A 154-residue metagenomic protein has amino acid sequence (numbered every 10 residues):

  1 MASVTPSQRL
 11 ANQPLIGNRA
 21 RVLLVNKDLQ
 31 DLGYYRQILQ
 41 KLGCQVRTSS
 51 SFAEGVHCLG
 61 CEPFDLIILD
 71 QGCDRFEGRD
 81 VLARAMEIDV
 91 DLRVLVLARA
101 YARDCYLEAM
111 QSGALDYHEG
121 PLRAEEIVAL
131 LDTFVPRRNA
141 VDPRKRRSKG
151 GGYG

Functional and structural regions predicted by a protein language model:
M1-R36, E125-G154: Non-catalytic signal-transmission and effector/linker regions of two-component phosphorelay proteins
Q37-L39, C58, E108: Alpha-helical interaction/dimerization surfaces of two-component signaling modules
T48-L66, F76: Acidic, metal-coordinating helix/loop segments flanking the phosphotransfer/catalytic sites of two-component signaling
G60-E62, R84-D91, S112: Conserved phosphotransfer cores of two-component systems
D65-A85: Conserved phosphotransfer microenvironments
D80, A100-D116: Alpha4 helix (beta4-alpha4-beta5 surface) of REC/receiver domains from two-component response regulators
E119-G120: A Lys-centered signature of the CheY-like receiver
